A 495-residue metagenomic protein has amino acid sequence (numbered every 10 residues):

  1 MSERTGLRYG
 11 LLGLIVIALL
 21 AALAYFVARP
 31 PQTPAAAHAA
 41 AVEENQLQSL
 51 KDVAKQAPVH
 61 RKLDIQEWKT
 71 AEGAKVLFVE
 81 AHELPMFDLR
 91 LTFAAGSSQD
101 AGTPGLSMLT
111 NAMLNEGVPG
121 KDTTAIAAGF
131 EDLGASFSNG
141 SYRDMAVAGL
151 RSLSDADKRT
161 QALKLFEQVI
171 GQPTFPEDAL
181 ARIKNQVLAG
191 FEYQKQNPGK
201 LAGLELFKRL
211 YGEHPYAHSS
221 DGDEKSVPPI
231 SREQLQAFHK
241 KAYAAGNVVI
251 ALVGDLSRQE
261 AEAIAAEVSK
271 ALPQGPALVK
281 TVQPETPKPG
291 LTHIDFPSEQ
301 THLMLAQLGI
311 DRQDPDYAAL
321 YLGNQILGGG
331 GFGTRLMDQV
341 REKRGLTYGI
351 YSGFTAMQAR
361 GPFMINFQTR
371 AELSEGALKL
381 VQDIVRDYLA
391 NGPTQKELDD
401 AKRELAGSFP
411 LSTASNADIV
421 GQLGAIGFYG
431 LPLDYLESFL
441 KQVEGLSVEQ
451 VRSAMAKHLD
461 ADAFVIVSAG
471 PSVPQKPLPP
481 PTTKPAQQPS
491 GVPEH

Functional and structural regions predicted by a protein language model:
M1-Y9: Short, low-complexity patches enriched in S/T/P/G
R8-S136, G149-S154, T160, K164 (+4 more regions): His/Glu-rich zincin catalytic helix
N45-W68, K208-V248, P276-P284, F409 (+1 more regions): Histidine-acidic residue clusters that define the catalytic metal-binding segment of zinc metallopeptidase domains
V79, L84-A112, T123-I170, K184 (+9 more regions): M16 family metallopeptidases and their MPP-like homologs
A127, A181, P228, Q236 (+4 more regions): Generic structural signal for individual residues within well-ordered alpha-helical segments across diverse proteins
Q172-F175, L180, I230-R232: Peptidyl-prolyl cis-trans isomerase
K195: Short conserved segment of the HATPase_c
